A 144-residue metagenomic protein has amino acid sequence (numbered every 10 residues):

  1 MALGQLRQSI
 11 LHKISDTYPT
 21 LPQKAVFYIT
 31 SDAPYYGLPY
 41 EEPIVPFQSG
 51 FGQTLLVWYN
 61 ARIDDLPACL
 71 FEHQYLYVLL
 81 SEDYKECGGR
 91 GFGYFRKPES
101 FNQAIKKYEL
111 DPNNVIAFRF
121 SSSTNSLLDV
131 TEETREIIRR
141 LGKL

Functional and structural regions predicted by a protein language model:
M1-D16: Hydrophobic alpha-helical transmembrane segments in integral membrane proteins
D16-V26, S31-G37, E42-L144: C-terminal luminal/periplasmic domains and tails of membrane-associated envelope-modifying transferases
